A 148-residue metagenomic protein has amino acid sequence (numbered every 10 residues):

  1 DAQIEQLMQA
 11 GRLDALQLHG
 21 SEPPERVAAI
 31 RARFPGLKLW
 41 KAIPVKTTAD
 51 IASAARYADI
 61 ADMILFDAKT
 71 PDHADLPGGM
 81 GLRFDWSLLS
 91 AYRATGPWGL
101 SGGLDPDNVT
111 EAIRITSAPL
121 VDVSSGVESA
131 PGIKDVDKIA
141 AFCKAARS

Functional and structural regions predicted by a protein language model:
D1-L100, D105-N108: Conserved anion-binding
D14, S117-S124: Short, electropositive alpha-helical surface patch
A29-I30, G78, S124-S148: C-terminal helical cap(s) of enzyme catalytic domains, especially alpha/beta-barrels
E111-I115: Charge-dense polyanion-binding interfaces
